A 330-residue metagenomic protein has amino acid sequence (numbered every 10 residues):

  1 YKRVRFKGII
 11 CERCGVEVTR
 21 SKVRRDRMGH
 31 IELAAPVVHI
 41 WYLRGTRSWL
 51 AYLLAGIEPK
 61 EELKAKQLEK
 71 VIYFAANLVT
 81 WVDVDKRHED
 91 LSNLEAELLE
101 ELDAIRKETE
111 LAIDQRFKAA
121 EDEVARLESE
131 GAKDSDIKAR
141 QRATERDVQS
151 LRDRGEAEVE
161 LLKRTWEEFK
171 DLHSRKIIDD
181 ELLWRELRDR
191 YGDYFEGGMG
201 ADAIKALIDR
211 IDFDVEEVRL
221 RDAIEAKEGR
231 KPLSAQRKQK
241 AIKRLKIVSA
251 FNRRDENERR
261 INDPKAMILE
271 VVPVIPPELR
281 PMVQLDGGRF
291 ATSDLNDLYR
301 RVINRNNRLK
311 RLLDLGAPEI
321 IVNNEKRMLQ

Functional and structural regions predicted by a protein language model:
Y1-Q330: Conserved core architecture of multi-subunit DNA-directed RNA polymerases
